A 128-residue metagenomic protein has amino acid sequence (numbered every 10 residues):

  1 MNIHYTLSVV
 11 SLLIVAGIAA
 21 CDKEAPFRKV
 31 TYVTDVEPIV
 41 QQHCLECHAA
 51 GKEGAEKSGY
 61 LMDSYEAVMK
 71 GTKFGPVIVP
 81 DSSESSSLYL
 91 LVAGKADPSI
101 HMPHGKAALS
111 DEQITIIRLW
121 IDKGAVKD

Functional and structural regions predicted by a protein language model:
M1-V9: Bacterial N-terminal signal peptides that target proteins for export
S8-G17: Bacterial N-terminal signal peptides
A19-D128: Aromatic- and Gly/Pro-enriched helix-to-coil junctions and flexible linker segments
